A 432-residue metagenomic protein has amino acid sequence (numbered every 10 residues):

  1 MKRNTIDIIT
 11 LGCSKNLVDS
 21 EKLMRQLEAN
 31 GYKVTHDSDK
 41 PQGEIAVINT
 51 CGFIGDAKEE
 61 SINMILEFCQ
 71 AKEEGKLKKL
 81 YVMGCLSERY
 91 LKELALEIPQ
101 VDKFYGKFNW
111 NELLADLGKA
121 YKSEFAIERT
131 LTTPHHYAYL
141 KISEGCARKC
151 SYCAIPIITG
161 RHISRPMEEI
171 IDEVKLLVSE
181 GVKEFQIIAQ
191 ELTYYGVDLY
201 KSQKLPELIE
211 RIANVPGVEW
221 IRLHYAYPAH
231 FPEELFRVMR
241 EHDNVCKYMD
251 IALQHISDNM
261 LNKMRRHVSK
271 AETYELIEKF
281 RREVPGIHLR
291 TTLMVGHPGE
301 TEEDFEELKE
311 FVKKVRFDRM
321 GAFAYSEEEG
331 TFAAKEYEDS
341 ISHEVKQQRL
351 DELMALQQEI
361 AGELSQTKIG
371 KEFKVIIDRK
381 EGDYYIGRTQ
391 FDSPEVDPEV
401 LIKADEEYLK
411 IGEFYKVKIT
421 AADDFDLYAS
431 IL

Functional and structural regions predicted by a protein language model:
M1-Y195, E234, M249, A271-R282 (+5 more regions): Proteins enriched for Cys/Gly/acidic motifs involved in redox and nucleic-acid/cofactor modification
I6, I45-A46, A138, F185 (+7 more regions): Conserved beta-strand core positions
K79-G84, R89, L94, S179-E303 (+1 more regions): Conserved SAM/AdoMet-binding glycine-rich loop
N111, R148, T193, D258-N259 (+2 more regions): Glycine-centered loop/turn positions within well-structured domains that cap or flank conserved ligand/cofactor-binding
I170, I187, L223, I251 (+6 more regions): Conserved, mostly hydrophobic/aromatic
A189, Y225, L253-H255, T291-V295 (+6 more regions): Active-site proximal loops enriched in glycine and acidic residues that flank catalytic Cys/His/Asp and coordinate
A333-L432: Terminal RNA-binding accessory module
